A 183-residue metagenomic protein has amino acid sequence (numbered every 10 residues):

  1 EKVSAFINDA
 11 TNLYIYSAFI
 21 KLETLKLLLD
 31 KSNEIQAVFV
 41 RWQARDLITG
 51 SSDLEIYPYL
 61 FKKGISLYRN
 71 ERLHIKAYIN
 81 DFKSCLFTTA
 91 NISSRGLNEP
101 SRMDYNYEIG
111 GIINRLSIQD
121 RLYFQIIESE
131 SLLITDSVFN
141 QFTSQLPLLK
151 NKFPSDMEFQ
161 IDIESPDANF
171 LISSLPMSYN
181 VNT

Functional and structural regions predicted by a protein language model:
E1-K2, R72: A generic local structural motif
K2-K62, L171-T183: Primarily the HKD phosphodiesterase
T24-K26, I79, G96-L97: Short glycine-/acidic-enriched loop or helix-start segments at secondary-structure transitions that form or flank
L29, N33-I75, I79, A90-N91 (+2 more regions): A broadly used, surface-exposed interaction patch
L86-Y179: Signature of lipid phosphatidyltransferase scaffolds
